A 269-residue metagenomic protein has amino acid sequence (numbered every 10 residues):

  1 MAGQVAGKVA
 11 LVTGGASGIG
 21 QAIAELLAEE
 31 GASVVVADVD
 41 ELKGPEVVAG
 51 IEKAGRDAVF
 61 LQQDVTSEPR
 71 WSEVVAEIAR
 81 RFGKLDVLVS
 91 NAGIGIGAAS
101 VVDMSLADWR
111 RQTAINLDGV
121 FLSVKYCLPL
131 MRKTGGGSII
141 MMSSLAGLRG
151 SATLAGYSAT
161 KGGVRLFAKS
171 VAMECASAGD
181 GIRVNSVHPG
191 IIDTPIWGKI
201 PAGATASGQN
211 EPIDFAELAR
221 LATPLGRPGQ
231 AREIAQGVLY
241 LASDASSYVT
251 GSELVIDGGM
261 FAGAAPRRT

Functional and structural regions predicted by a protein language model:
G3-V35: Canonical Rossmann dinucleotide-binding motif of NAD(H)/NADP(H)-dependent dehydrogenases/reductases, specifically
G95-A98, V238-L239, T250-T269: Short C-terminal tail/terminal secondary-structure segment of NAD(P)H-dependent dehydrogenase/reductase domains
A99-V101, S105-R111, I139, A219: Substrate-binding pocket helix/loop in short-chain dehydrogenase/reductase
V124, T160, A168: Active-site helix of classical SDR
P129, M173-S177, S247: Alpha-helical segment proximal to the catalytic Tyr-Lys
S144: Residue(s) in the substrate-gating loop at a strand-loop-helix junction that position the organic substrate next
A176, G181-R183, V249-G251: Short, small/polar-rich loop/turn modules that mediate ligand/substrate recognition or access, typified
